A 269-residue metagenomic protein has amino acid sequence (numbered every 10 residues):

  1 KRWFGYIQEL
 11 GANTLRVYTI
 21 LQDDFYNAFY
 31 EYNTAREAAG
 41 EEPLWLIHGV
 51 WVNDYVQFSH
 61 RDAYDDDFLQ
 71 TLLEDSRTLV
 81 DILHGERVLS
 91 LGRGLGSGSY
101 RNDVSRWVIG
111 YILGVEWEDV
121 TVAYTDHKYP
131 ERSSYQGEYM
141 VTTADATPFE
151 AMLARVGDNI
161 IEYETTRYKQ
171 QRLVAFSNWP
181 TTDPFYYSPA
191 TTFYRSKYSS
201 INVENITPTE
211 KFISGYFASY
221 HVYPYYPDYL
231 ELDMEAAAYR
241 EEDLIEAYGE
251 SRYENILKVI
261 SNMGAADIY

Functional and structural regions predicted by a protein language model:
K1-T34: Active-site-adjacent substrate/metal-binding segments within catalytic domains of carbohydrate-active enzymes
R16, A35-Y269: Active-site region of glycoside hydrolase catalytic domains
